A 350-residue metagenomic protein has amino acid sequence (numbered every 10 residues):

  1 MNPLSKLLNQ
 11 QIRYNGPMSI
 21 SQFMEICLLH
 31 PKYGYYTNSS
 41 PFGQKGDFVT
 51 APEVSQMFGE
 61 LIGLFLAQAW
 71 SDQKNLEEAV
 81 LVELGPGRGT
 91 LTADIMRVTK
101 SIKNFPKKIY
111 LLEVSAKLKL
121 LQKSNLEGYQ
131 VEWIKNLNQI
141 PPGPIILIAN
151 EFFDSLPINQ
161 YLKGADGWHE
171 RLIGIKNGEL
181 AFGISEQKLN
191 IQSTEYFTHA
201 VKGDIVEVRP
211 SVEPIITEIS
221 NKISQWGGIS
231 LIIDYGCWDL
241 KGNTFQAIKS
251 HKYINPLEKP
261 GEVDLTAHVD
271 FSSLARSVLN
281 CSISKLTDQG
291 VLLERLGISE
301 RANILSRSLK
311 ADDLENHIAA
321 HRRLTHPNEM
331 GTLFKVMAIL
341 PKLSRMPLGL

Functional and structural regions predicted by a protein language model:
M1-L84, R88-N136, I140-P144, Y161 (+4 more regions): Rossmann-like AdoMet
L28-Y33, K188, D234-W238: Short glycine-enriched loops at secondary-structure junctions
F58, L147, D234: Conserved RecA-like P-loop NTPase ATPase core
A116, F153, C237: Short, glycine/acidic-enriched loop or turn micro-motifs at the edges of active sites
K119, L156-P157, L240: Conserved protein kinase catalytic core
K135, P142-A165, V206-P210, P214 (+3 more regions): A short SAM/SAH-binding and catalytic strip from SAM-dependent methyltransferases
I146-F197, F245-P256: A mobile, often basic/glycine-rich helix-loop segment that functions as the active-site lid/recognition loop
Q192-L350: Long, Lys/Arg- and hydrophobic-enriched amphipathic alpha-helices
